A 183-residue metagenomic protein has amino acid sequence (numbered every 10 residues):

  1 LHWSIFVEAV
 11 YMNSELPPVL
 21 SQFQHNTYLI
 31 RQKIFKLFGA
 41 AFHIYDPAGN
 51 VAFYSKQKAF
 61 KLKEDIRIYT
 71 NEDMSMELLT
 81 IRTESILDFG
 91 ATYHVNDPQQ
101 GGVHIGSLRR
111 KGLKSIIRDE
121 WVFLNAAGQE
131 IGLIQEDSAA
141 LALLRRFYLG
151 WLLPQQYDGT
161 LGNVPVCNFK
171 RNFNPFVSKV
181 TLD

Functional and structural regions predicted by a protein language model:
Y11-D183: Intrinsically disordered, low-complexity proline/glycine-rich segments
